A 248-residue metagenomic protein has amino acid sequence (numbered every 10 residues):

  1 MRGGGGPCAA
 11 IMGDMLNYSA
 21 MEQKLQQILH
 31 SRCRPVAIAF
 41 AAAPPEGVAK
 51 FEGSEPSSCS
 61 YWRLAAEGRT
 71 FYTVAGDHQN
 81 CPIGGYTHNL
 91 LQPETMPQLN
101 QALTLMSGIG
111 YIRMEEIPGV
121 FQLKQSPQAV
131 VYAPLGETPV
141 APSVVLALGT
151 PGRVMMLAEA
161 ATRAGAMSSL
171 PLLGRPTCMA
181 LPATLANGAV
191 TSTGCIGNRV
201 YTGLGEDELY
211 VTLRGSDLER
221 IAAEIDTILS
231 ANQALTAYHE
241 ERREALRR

Functional and structural regions predicted by a protein language model:
M1-R2: Short acidic, low-complexity intrinsically disordered linear motifs used for protein-protein interactions
G5-G6, A10-R248: Acidic, serine/proline-rich low-complexity intrinsically disordered regions
